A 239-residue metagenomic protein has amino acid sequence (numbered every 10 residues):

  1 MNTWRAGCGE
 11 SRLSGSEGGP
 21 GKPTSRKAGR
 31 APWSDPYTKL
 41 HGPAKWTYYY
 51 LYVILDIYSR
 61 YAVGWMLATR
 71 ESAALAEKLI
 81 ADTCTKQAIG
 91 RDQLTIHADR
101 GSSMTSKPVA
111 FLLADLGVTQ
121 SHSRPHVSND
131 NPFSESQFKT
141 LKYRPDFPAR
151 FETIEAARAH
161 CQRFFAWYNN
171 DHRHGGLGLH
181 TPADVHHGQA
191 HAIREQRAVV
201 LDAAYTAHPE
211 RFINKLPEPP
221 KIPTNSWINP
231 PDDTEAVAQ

Functional and structural regions predicted by a protein language model:
M1-R5, S11-S16, P23, R30 (+1 more regions): Charged DNA-binding/catalytic regions of mobile-element recombinases
